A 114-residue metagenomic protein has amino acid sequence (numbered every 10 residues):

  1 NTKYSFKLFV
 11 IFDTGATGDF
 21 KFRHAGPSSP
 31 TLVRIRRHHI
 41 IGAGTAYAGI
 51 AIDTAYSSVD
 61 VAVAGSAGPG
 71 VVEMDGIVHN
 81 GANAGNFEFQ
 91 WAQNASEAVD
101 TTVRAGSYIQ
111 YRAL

Functional and structural regions predicted by a protein language model:
N1-L114: Surface-exposed molecular-recognition determinants
